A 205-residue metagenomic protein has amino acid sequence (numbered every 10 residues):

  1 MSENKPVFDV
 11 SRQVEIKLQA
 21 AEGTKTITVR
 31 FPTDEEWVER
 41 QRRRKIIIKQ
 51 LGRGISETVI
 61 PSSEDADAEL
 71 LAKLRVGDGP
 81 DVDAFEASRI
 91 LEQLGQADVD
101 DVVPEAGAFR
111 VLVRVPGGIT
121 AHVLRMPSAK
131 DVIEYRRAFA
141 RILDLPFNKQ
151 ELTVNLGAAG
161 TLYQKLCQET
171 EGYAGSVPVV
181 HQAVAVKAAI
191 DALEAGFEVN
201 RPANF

Functional and structural regions predicted by a protein language model:
S2-R12, L18-K25, R30-F205: Short, surface-exposed, charged amphipathic helix/loop patches that serve as local interaction elements
